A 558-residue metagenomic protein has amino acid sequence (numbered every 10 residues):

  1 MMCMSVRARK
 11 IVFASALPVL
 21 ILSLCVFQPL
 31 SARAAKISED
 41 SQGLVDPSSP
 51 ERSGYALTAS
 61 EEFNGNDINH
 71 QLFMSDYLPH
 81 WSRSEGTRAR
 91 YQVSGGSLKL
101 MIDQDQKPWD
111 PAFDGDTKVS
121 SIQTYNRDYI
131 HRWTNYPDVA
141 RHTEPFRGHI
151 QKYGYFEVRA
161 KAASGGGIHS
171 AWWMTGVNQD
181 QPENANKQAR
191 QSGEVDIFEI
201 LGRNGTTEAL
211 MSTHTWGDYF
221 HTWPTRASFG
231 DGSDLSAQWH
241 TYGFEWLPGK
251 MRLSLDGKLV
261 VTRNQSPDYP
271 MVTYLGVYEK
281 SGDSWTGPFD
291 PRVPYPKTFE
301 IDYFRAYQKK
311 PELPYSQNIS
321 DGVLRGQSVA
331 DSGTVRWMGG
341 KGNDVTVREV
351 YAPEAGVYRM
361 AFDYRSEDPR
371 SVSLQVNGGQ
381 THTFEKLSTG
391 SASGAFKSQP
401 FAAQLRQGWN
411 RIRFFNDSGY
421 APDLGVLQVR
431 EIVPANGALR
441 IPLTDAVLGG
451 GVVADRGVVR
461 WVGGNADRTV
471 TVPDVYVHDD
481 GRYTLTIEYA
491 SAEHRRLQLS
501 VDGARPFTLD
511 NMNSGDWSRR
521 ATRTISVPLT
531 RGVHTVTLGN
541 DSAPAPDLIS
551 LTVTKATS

Functional and structural regions predicted by a protein language model:
M2-C3, R33: Conserved catalytic core of sirtuin-type NAD+-dependent deacylases
M4-A16: Bacterial N-terminal signal peptides that target proteins for export
K10-I11, I21-L22, T537-L538: Residue-level detector of alpha-helical transmembrane segments in integral membrane proteins
S15-V26: Bacterial N-terminal signal peptides
L17, S31, S60, Y155 (+12 more regions): A generic alpha-helix preference that emphasizes hydrophobic side chains
C25-K36: Sec-dependent signal peptide cleavage junction
A35-P314, E431: GH16 jelly-roll
K310-S558: Extracytoplasmic
